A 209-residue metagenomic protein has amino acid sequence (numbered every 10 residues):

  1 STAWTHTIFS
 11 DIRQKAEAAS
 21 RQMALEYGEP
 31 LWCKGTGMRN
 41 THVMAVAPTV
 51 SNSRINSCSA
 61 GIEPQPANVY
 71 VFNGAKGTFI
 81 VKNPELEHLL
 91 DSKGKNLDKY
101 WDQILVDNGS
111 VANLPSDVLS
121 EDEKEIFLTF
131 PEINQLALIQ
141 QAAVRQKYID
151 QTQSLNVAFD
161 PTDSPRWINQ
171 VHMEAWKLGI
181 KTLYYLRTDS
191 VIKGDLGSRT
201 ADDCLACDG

Functional and structural regions predicted by a protein language model:
S1-T49, E121-K124: Internal maturation/activation junctions in enzymes
M44-D195, T200-G209: Catalytic alpha/beta core of large soluble enzyme barrels
